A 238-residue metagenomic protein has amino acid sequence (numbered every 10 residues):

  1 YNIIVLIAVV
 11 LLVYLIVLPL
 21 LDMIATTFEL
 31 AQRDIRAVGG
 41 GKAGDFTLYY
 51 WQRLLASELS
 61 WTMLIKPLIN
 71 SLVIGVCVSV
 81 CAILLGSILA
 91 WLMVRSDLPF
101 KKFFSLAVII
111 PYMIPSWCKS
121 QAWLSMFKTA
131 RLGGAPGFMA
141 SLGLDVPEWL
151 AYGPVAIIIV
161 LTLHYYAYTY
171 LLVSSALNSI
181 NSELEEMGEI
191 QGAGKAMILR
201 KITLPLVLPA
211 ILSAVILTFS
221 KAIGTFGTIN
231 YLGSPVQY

Functional and structural regions predicted by a protein language model:
Y1-R36, Q52-N178, L206-G227, Y231: Membrane-water interface segments at the C-terminal ends of transmembrane alpha-helices in multi-pass inner-membrane
D22, K42-R53, V236-Y238: Short hydrophobic, aromatic-rich alpha-helical segments embedded in or entering the lipid bilayer of multi-pass
P99, A193-G194: Short coil/turn motifs that cap or connect alpha-helices
P136, N181, M197, S234-Y238: Feature of multi-pass inner-membrane transport and sensor proteins that recognizes transmembrane helices together
L184: Helix-turn-helix DNA-binding elements, focusing on the entry/boundary residues of the two helices that contact DNA
Q191-G192, P205: Glycine/proline-centered hinge or cleavage motifs at structural transition points of membrane proteins
M197, K201-P205: N-terminal helix-turn-helix
